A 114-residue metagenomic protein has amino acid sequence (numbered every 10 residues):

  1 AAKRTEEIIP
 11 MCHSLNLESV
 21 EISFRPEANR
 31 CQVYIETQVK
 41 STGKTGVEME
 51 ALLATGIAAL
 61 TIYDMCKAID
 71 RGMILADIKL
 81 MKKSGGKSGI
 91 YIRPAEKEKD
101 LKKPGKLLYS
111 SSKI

Functional and structural regions predicted by a protein language model:
A2-I114: C-terminal binding/interaction regions
